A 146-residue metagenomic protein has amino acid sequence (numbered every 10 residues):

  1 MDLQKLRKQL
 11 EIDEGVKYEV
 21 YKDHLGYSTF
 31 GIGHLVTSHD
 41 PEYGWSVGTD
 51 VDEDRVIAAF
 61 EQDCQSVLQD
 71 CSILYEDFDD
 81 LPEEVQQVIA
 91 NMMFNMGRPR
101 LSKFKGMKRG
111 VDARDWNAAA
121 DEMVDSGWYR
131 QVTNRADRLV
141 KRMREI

Functional and structural regions predicted by a protein language model:
M1-E19, L25-Y27, H34-V36, V51 (+4 more regions): Long, amphipathic alpha-helical surface segments
Y18, Y27-I32, Y75-F78, N91: Generic secondary-structure boundary/loop-capping signal
Y18-Y21, I73-E84, E122: Surface-exposed patches in mature extracellular/periplasmic domains of secreted proteins
Y43-Y75, E83-A90, F94-L101: Alpha-helical segment that forms one wall of the substrate-binding/catalytic cleft in peptidoglycan-active domains
